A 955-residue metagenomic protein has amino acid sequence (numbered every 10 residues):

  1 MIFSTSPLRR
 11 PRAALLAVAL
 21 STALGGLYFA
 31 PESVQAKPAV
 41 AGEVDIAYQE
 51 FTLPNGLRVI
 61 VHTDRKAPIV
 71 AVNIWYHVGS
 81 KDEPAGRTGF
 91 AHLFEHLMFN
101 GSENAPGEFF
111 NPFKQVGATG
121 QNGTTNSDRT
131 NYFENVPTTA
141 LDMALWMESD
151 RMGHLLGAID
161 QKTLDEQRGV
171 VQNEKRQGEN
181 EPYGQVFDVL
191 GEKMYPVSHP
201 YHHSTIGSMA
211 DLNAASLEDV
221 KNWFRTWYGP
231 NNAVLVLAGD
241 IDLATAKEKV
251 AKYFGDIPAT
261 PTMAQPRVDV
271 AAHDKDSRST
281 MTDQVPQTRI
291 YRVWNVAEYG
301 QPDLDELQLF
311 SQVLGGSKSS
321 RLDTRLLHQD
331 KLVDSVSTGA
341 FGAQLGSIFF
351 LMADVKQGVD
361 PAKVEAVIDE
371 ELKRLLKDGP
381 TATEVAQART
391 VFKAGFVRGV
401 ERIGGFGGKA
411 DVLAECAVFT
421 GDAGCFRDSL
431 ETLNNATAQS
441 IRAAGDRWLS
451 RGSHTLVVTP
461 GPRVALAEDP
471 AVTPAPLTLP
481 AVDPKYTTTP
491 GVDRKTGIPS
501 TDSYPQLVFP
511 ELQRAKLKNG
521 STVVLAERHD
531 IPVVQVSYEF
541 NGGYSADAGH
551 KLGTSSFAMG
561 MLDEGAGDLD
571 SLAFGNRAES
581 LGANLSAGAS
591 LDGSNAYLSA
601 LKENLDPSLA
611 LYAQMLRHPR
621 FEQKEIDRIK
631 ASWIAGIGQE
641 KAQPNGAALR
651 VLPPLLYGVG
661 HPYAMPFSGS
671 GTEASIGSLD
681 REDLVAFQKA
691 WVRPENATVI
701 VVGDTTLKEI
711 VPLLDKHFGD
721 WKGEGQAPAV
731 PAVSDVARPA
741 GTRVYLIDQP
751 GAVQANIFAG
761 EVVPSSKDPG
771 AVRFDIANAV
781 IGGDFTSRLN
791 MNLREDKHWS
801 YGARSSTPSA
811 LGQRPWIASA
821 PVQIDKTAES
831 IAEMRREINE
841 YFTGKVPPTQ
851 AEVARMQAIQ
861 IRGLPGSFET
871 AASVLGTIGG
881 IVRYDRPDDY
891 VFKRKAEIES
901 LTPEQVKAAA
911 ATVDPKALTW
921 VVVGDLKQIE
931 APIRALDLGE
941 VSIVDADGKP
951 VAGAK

Functional and structural regions predicted by a protein language model:
I2-V18: Bacterial N-terminal signal peptides that target proteins for export
A14-Y28: Bacterial N-terminal signal peptides
G26-F29, S33-V59, D242-T282, V293 (+8 more regions): Proteolytic maturation boundary segments
I60-H62, A67-A85, G89-L93, G107-H154 (+17 more regions): M16 family metallopeptidases and their MPP-like homologs
L141-M143, L243-K247, P302, V359-K363 (+5 more regions): Short, conserved charged micro-motifs
S149-I159, Y253-P261, D369-P380, M615-F621 (+3 more regions): A common structural junction motif
V170-G178, D269-D283, A388-V400, A600 (+3 more regions): Short, conserved secondary-structure transition motifs
